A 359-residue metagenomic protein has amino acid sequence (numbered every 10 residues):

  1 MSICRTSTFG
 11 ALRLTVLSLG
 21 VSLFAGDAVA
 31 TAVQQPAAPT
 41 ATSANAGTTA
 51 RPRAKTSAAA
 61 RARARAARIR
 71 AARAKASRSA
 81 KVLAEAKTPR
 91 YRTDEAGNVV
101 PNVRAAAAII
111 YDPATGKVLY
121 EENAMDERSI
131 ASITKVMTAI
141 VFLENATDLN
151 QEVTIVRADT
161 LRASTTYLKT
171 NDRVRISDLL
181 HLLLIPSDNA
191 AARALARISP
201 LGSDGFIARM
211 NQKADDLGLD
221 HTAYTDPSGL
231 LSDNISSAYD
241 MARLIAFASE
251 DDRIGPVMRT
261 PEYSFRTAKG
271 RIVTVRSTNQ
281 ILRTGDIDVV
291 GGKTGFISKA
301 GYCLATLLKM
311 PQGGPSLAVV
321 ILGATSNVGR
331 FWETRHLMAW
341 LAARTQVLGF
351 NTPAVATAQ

Functional and structural regions predicted by a protein language model:
S2-R13, G26-K87, Y91-N98, Y111-Y120 (+3 more regions): Structured C-terminal helix/loop/strand segments within mature extracytoplasmic catalytic/sensor domains
L19-F24: Hydrophobic core
R51, S57, R68-Y239, R243-D252: Active-site-adjacent loops and short helices of periplasmic peptidoglycan-processing enzymes
V136, L179-L180, D233-T260, S277-Q280 (+1 more regions): Active-site-proximal alpha-helical segments within enzyme catalytic domains
P186-S187, D286, Q312-G314: Short flexible coil/turn linkers enriched for glycine and charged/polar residues that connect secondary-structure
I254-F265, G349-Q359: Acidic/histidine-enriched alpha-helical segments
T267-G270: Small-residue (glycine/alanine-rich) low-complexity segments and short Gly/Pro motifs
V275-T294: Active-site Gly/Thr loop motif
